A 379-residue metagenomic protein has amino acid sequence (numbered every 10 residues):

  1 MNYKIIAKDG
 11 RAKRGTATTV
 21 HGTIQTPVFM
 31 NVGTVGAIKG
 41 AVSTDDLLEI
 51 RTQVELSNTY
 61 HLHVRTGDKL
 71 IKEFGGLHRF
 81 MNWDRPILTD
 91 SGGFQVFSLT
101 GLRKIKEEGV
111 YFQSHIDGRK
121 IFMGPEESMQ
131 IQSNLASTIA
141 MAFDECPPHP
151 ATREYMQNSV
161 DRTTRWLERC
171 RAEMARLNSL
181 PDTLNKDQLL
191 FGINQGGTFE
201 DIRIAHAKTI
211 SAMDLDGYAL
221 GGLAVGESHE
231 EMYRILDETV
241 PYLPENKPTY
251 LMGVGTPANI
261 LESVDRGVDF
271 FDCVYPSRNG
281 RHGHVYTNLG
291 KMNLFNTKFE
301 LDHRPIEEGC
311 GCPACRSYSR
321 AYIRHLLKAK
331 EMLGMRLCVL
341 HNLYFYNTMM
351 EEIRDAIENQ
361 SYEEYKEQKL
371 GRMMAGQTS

Functional and structural regions predicted by a protein language model:
M1-L184, T297-E300: Non-catalytic, usually N-terminal nucleic-acid engagement modules in DNA/RNA processing proteins
M1-T18, I24-G33, G40-A41, D144-P150 (+1 more regions): C-terminal extensions of enzymes
G22, E55, D90, Q132 (+5 more regions): Conserved, mostly hydrophobic/aromatic
N31, H61-H63, F94-Q95, P147-P148 (+5 more regions): Short, solvent-exposed loop/turn segments at secondary-structure junctions
F122, E126, R153, Q157-T164 (+5 more regions): Non-membrane alpha-helical structural segments and their capping/turn regions in soluble enzymes
P148-T152, Q157, G217-L223, M332-M335: Glycine- and acidic
T164, E173, L177, N185 (+1 more regions): Glycine-rich phosphate/ribose-binding loops and adjacent secondary-structure elements that form binding surfaces
E173-T183, K247, I353-Y365: Surface-exposed helix-capping loop/turn segments at secondary-structure junctions
